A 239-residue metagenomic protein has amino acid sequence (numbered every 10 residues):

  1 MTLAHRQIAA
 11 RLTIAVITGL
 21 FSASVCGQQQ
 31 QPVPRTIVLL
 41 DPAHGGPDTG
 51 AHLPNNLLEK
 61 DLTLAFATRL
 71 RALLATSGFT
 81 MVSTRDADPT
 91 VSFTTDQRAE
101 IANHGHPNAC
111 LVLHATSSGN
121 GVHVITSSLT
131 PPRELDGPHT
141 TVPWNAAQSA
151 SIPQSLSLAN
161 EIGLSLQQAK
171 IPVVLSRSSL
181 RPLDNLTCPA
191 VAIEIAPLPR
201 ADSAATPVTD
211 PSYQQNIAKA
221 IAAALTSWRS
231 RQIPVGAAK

Functional and structural regions predicted by a protein language model:
T2-T13: Bacterial N-terminal signal peptides that target proteins for export
S22-A23: N-terminal signal peptide c-region/cleavage motif recognized by signal peptidases
Q30-R35, D61-K239: Active-site-proximal helix/loop segments of hydrolytic enzymes
T36-N56: Short glycine-rich His-centered loop
